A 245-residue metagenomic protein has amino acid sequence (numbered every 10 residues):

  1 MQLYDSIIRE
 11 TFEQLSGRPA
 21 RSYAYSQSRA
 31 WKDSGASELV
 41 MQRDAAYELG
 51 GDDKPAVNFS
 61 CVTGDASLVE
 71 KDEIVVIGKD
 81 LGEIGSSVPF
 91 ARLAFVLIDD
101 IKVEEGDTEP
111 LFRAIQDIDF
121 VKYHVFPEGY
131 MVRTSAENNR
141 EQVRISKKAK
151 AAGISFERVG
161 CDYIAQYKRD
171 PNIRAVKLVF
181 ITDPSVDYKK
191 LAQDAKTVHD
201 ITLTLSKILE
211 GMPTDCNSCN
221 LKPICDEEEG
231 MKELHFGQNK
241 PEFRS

Functional and structural regions predicted by a protein language model:
M1-D65: Charged, amphipathic alpha-helical stretches
M1-I7, F12-Y23, V69, G78-P89 (+1 more regions): Extended, Lys/Arg-rich, non-catalytic nucleic-acid recognition/anchoring regions of very large nucleic-acid-interacting
L3-I7, M41, G51, G85 (+3 more regions): Non-membrane alpha-helical secondary structure
P55-V76, D80-F95, K102, H124 (+2 more regions): Extended, compositionally biased intrinsically disordered regions
D100-A175: N-terminal alpha-helical interaction blocks
R144-I208, N217: A broadly conserved sequence feature marking short terminus-proximal activation segments in nucleic acid-centric
A195-G237: Cysteine-cluster motifs in flexible loop/terminal segments that predominantly coordinate metals
K240-S245: Long, charge-rich boundary regions
